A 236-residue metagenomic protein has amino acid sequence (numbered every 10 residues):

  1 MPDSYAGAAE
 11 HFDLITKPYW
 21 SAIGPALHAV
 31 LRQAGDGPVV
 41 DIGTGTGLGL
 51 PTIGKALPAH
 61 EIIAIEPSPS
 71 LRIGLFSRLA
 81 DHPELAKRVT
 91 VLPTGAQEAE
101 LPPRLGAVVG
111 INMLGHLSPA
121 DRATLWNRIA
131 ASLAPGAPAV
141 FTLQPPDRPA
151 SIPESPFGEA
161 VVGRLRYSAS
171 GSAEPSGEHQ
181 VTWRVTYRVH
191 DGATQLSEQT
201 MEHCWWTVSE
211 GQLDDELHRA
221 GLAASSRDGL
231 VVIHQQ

Functional and structural regions predicted by a protein language model:
M1-G35: Conserved class I S-adenosyl-L-methionine
D36-G45: Conserved class I S-adenosyl-L-methionine
G47-E98: Class I SAM-dependent methyltransferase SAM/SAH-binding core
E100-V108: A short acidic, Gly/Pro-enriched loop at the edge of an enzyme's catalytic core that lines a small-molecule cofactor
A123-P135: A short glycine-rich, Lys/Arg-flanked "PGG" loop and its adjoining helix->strand segment in the class I
G136-L143: Conserved beta-strand signature within the Rossmann-like core of class I S-adenosyl-L-methionine
L143-V208: SAM-dependent methyltransferase
W206-Q236: C-terminal lobe and adjacent flexible extensions of AdoMet/dcAdoMet transferase-like proteins
